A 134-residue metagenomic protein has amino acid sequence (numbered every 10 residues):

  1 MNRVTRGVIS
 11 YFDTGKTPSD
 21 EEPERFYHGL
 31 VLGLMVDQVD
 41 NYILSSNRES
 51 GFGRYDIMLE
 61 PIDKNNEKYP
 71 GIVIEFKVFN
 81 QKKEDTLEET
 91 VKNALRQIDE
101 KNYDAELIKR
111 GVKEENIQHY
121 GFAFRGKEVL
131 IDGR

Functional and structural regions predicted by a protein language model:
M1-N102, V129-R134: Extended alpha-helical interface modules used as scaffolds for assembling large macromolecular complexes
V91, N102-G133: Nucleic-acid nuclease catalytic cores
